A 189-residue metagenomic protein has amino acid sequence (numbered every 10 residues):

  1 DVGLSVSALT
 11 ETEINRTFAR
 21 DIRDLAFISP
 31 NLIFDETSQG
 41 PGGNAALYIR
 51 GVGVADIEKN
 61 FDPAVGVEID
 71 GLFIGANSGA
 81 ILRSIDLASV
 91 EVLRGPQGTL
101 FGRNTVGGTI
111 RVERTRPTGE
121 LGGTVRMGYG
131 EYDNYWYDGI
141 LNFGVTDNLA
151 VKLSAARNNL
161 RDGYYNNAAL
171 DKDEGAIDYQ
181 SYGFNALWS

Functional and structural regions predicted by a protein language model:
D1-T17, A45-Y48, V65: N-terminal periplasmic "start-of-domain" segments of outer-membrane beta-barrel proteins
I14, A26, V90-G95, I110-V112 (+1 more regions): Non-catalytic regulatory/gating segments with a bias toward low-complexity or hydrophobic composition
N15-R16, F34-D35, A55-I57, I74-A76 (+2 more regions): Short beta-strands and strand-coil junctions in structured, solvent-facing domains, enriched
T17, N44, A64, G107 (+3 more regions): Transmembrane beta-barrel architecture of outer-membrane proteins
R23, F27-L72: Extracytoplasmic beta-strand/coil segments of soluble accessory domains associated with Gram-negative outer-membrane
A46-Y48, S89-V92, N104-R126, Y135 (+1 more regions): N-terminal periplasmic accessory domains that precede and gate Gram-negative outer-membrane beta-barrel machines
I57-E58, A64-P96: Short acidic/polar hinge/loop motifs at secondary-structure boundaries that mediate gating or recognition
G122-T124, G128-L160, Y164-S189: Transmembrane beta-barrel wall of Gram-negative outer-membrane proteins
